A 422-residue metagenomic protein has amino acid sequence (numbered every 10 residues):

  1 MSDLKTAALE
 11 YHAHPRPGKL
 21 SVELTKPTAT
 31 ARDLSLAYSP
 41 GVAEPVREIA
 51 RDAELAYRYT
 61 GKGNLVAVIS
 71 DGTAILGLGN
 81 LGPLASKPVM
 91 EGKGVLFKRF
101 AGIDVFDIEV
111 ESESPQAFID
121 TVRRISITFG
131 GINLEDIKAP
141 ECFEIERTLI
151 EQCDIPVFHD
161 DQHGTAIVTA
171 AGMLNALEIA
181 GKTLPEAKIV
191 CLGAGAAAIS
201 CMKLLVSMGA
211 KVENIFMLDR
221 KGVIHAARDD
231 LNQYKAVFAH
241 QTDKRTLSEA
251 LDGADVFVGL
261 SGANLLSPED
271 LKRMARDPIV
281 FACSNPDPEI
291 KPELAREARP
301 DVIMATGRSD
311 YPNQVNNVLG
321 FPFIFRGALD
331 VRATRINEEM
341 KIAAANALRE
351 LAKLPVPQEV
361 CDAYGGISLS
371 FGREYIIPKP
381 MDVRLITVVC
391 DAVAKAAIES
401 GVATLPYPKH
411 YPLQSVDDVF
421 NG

Functional and structural regions predicted by a protein language model:
M1-V157, C390, K395-T404, G422: N-terminal ligand-binding/catalytic initiation module
P27, A31, Y38, V42 (+21 more regions): Generic structural signal for well-ordered, non-membrane alpha-helical segments in soluble metabolic enzymes
Y57-K62, K98-R99, R124-S126, L149-E151 (+7 more regions): Solvent-exposed alpha-helices and their adjacent loops that cap or buttress functional pockets in soluble metabolic
L76, L81-A101, H159, H163 (+1 more regions): Glycine-rich phosphate/diphosphate-binding loop of Rossmann-like nucleotide-binding domains
D107, N133-D136, V157-D160, M217 (+3 more regions): General beta-strand structural signal in soluble alpha/beta enzymes
D160, A180, A282-P406: Adenosine-phosphate binding glycine-rich loop
A236-I303, R308-D310: Rossmann-like adenosine-cofactor binding region
